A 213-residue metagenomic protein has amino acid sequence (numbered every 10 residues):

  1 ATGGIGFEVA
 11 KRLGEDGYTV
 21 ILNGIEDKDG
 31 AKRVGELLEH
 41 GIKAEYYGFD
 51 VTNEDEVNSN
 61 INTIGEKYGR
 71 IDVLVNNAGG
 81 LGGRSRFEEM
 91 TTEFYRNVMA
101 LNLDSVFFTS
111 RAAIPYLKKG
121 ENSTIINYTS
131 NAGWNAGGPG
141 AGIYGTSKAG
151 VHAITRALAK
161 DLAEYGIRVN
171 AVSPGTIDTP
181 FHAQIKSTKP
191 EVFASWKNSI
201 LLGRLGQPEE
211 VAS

Functional and structural regions predicted by a protein language model:
T2-G3, E26: Conserved glycine-rich cofactor-binding loop
D16-K32: Conserved glycine-rich Rossmann-like NAD(P)H-binding loop of the short-chain dehydrogenase/reductase
S85-F87, F94-R96, V192, W196: Substrate-binding pocket helix/loop in short-chain dehydrogenase/reductase
M90, A136-G145, A157, I185: Active-site loop-to-helix junction immediately N-terminal to the catalytic Tyr of the SDR YXXXK motif in Rossmann-fold
S110, S147, T155: Active-site helix of classical SDR
P115, K160-E164: Alpha-helical segment proximal to the catalytic Tyr-Lys
S130: Residue(s) in the substrate-gating loop at a strand-loop-helix junction that position the organic substrate next
